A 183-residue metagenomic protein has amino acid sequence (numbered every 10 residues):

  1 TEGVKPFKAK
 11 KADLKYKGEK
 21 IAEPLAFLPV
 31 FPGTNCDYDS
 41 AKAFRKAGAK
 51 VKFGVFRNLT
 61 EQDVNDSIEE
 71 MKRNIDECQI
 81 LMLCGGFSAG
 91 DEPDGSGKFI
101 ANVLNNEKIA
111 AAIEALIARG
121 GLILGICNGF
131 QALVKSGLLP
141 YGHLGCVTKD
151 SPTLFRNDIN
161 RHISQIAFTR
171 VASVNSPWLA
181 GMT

Functional and structural regions predicted by a protein language model:
T1-I126, F130-I166, R170, A180: N-terminal beta1-alpha1 cap of cysteine-dependent amidohydrolase-like domains
N175-T183: Conserved beta-loop-beta connector loops within the AMP-binding
